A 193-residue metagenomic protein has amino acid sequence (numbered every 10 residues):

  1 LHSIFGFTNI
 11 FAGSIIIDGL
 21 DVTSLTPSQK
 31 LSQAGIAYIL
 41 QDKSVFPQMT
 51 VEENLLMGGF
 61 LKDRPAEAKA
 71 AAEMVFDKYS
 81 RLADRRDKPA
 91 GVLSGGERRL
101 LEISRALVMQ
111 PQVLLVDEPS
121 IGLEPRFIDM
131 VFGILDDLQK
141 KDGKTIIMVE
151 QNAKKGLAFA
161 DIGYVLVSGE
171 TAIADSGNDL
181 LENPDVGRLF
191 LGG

Functional and structural regions predicted by a protein language model:
F5: Helix-to-loop junction immediately C-terminal to a conserved catalytic motif
N9, L25-S28, V51-A70, K78-S80 (+2 more regions): ABC-type ATPase nucleotide-binding domains, specifically the catalytic core motifs of the NBD
S14-K30, G177-L180: ABC ATPase NBD Q-loop/coupling interface
P89-L93: Conserved ABC ATPase signature
A106-L107: ABC ATPase C-loop
Q110: Conserved catalytic motifs of ABC-family nucleotide-binding domains
L114-E118: Catalytic Walker B motif of ABC-type/P-loop ATPase nucleotide-binding domains
D129-G143: Helical segment within the ABC ATPase nucleotide-binding domain
